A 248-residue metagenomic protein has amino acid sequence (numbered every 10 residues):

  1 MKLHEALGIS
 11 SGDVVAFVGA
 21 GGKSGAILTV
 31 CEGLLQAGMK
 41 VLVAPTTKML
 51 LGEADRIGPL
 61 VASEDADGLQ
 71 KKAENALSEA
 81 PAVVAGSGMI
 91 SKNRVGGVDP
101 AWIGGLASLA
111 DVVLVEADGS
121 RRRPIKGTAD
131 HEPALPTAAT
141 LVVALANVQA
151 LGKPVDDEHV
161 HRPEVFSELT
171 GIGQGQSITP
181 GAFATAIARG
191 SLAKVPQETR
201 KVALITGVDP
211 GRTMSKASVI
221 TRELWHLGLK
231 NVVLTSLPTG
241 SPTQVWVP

Functional and structural regions predicted by a protein language model:
K2-A37: Walker A (P-loop) phosphate-binding motif
G12, G38, A80, A110 (+2 more regions): Short, well-ordered alpha-helix to beta-strand connector turns
F17, L42-P45, V84-S87, V113-G119 (+3 more regions): General beta-strand structural signal in soluble alpha/beta enzymes
G19, T46, S87-M89, I205-D209 (+1 more regions): Structural motif
C31-V83: N-terminal phosphate/diphosphate-binding loop that engages ATP/GTP or pyrophosphate donors across diverse enzyme folds
D55-A66, L227-V233, V245-P248: Active-site regions of enzymes building and remodeling cell-envelope glycoconjugates
A73-G97, D111: Ligand-binding beta-strand-loop-alpha-helix segment within the catalytic cores of soluble metabolic enzymes
K92-A101, G105-S108, D118-L227, S236 (+1 more regions): Conserved catalytic-core segment of NTP-binding enzymes
